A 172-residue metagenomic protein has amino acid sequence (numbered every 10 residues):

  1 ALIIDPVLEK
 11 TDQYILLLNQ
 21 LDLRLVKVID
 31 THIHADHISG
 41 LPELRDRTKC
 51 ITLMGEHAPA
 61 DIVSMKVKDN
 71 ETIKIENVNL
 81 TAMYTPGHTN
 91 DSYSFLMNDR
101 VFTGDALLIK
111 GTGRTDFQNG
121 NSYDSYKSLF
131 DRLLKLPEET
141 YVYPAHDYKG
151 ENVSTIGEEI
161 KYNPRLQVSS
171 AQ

Functional and structural regions predicted by a protein language model:
A1-R24, S94-G104, K110: Conserved beta-strand hairpin/beta-sheet module of binuclear metal-dependent hydrolase folds, prominently
I3, I33, R114: Generic anion/oxyanion-binding catalytic loop in active/binding sites
I4, T52-M54, T103, P144: Hydrophobic residues in well-ordered beta-strands that form the structural core
D5, H32, L44, V67 (+4 more regions): Divalent metal-coordination and catalytic microenvironments
V7, H37, Q118, S122: Short, conserved glycine- and acidic-residue-centered signature motifs in active-site or ligand-binding loops
L8-Y84, K161, R165: Active-site HxH/HxHxD metal-binding segment of metal-dependent hydrolases
N79, T89-S170: Metallo-beta-lactamase
